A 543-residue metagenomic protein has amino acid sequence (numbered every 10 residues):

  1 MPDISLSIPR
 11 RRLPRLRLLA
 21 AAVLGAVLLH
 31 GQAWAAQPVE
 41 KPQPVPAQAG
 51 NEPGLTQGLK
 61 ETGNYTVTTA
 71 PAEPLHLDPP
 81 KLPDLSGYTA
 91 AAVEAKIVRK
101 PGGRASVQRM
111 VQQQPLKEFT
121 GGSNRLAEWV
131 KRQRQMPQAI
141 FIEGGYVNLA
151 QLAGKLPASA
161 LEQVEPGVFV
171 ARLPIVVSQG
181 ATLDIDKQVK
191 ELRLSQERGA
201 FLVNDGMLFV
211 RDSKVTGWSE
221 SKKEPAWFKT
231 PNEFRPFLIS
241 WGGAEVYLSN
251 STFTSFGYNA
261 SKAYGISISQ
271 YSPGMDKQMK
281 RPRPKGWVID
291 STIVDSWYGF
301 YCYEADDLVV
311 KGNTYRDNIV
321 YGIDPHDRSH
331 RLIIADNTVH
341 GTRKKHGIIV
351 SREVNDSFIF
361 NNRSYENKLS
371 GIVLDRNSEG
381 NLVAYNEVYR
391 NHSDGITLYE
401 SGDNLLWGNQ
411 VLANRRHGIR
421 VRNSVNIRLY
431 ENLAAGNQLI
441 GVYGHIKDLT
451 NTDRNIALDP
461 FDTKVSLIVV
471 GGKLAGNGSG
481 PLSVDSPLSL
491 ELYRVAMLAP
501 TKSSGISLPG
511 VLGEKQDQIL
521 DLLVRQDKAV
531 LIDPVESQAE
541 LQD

Functional and structural regions predicted by a protein language model:
M1-P14: N-terminal secretory signal peptides that target proteins for export/translocation
A20-H30: Bacterial N-terminal signal peptides
G31-A35: Sec/Tat signal peptide C-region and signal peptidase I cleavage site
A36-F360, S364, I372-V373, E379 (+6 more regions): Beta-strand/loop edge motif enriched in small/polar residues
A244, L508-P509: Pro/Ala/Gly-rich low-complexity, hydrophilic intrinsically disordered segments
I268-Q270, P487-S503: C-terminal/domain-terminus segments
N355-S466: Eukaryotic tandem repeat interaction scaffolds
N423, D485-P487, L512: Exposed, low-structure sequence patches enriched in small/polar residues
